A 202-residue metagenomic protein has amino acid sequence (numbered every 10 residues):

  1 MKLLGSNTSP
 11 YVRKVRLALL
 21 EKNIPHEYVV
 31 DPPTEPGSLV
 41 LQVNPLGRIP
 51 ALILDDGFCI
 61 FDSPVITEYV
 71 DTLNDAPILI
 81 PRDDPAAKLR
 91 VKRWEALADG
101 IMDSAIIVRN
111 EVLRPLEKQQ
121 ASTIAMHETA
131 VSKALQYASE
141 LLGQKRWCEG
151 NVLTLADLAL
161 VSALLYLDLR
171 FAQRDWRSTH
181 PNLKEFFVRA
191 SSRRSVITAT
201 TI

Functional and structural regions predicted by a protein language model:
M1-S122: GST-like domain detector, emphasizing the conserved glutathione-binding G-site in the N-terminal thioredoxin-like
E27, G150, T198-A199: A local structural micro-motif
N74, L142-K145, R194: A general structural signal marking secondary-structure boundaries and capping sites
A98-E185: GST-like fold's C-terminal all-alpha helical module
R177-I202: Long hydrophobic alpha-helical segments typical of transmembrane helices together with their membrane-interfacial
